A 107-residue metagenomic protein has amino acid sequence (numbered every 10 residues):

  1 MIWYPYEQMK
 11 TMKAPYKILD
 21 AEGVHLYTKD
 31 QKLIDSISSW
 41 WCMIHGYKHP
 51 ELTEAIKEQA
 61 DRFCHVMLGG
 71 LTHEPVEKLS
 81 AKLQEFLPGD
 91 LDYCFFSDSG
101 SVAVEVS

Functional and structural regions predicted by a protein language model:
M1-H25: Active-site-adjacent loop/helix segments that line or gate small-molecule/cofactor pockets in enzymes
P5, K32-V106: Glycine-rich loop-to-alpha-helix module at the N-terminal edge of alpha/beta enzyme cores
Y27-K29: Short, acidic, Ser/Thr-enriched surface-loop or helix-capping motifs
